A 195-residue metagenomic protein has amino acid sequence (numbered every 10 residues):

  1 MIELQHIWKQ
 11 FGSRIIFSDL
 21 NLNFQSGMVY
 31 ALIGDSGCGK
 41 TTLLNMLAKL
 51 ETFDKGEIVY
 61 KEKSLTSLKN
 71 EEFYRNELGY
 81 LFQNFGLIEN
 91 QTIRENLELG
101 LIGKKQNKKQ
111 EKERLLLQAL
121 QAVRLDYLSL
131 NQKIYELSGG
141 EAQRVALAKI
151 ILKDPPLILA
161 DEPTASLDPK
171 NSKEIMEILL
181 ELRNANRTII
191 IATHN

Functional and structural regions predicted by a protein language model:
I2, F17-D19, F73: Conserved structural motif at the start of ABC-family nucleotide-binding domains
A48: Helix-to-loop junction immediately C-terminal to a conserved catalytic motif
G56-S64: Conserved ABC transporter NBD signature motif
L65-G79, N184: ABC ATPase NBD coupling module
Q110-L128: Conserved ABC ATPase "signature" region
K133-L137, E141: Conserved ABC ATPase signature
I158-D161: Catalytic Walker B motif of ABC-type/P-loop ATPase nucleotide-binding domains
